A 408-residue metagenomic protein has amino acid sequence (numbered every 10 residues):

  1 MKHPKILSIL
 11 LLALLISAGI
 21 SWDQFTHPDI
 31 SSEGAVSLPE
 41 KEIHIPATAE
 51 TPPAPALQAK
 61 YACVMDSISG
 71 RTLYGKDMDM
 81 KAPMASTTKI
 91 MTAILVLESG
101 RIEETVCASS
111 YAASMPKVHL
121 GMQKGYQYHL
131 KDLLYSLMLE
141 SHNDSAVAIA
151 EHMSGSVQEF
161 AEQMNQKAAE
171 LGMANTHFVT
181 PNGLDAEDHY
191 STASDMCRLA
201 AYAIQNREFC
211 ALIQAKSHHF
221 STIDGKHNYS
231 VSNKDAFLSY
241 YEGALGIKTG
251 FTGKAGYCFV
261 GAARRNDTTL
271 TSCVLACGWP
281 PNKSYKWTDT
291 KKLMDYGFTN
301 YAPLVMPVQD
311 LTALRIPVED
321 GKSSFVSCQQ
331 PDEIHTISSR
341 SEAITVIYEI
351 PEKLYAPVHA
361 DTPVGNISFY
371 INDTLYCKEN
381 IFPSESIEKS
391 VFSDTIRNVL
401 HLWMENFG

Functional and structural regions predicted by a protein language model:
K2, W22, A174, E187-Y190 (+2 more regions): Domain-terminus/edge residues, biased toward the C-terminal soluble/receptor-binding domains of extracytoplasmic
K2-K5, K76, K89, K167 (+2 more regions): Basic side chains
H3-Q24: Sec-dependent N-terminal signal peptides of Gram-positive bacterial secreted proteins and lipoproteins
I6-I9, E50, L57-Q58, M80-K81 (+6 more regions): Generic detector of short alpha-helix boundary/capping microenvironments and adjacent low-complexity segments
A13, V64, M115, H119 (+8 more regions): N-terminal hydrophobic or amphipathic segments with adjacent small-residue motifs that include Sec signal peptides
I16-A18, T26, K89, V399-L400: An N-terminal domain-start capping segment
D23-R207, I223-D224: Active-site-adjacent loops and short helices of periplasmic peptidoglycan-processing enzymes
